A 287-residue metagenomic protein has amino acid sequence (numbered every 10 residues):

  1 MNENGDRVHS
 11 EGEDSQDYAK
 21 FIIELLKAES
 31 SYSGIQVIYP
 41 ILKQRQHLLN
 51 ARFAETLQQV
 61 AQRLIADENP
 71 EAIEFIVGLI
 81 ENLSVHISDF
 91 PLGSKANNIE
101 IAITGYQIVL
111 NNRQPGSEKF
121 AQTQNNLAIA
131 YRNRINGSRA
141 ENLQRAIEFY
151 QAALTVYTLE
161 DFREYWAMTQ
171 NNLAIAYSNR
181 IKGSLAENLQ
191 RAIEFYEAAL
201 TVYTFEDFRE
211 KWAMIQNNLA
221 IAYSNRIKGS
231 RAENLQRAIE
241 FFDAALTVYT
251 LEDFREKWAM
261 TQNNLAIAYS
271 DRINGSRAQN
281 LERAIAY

Functional and structural regions predicted by a protein language model:
M1-I99, I103, I108, I129: Flexible inter-repeat linkers and adjacent short helices within tandem amphipathic alpha-helical repeat scaffolds
A54, E74-E81, I99, I103 (+10 more regions): Start-of-helix signal in alpha-solenoid helical-repeat scaffolds, especially tetratricopeptide repeats
A66-I73, P91, V109-F120, L154-W166 (+2 more regions): Flexible helix-coil transition and linker loops at the boundaries of alpha-helical arrays
V77-L92, K119-N133, E164-N179, E210-N225 (+1 more regions): Conserved alpha-helical positions within TPR/SEL1-like repeat arrays
I87-E100, R132-R145, Y177-R191, Y223-R237 (+1 more regions): Short coil/turn connectors between adjacent alpha-helices in alpha-solenoid helical repeat scaffolds
T155, T247, F254, A259-M260 (+1 more regions): Low-complexity/repetitive intrinsically disordered segments
